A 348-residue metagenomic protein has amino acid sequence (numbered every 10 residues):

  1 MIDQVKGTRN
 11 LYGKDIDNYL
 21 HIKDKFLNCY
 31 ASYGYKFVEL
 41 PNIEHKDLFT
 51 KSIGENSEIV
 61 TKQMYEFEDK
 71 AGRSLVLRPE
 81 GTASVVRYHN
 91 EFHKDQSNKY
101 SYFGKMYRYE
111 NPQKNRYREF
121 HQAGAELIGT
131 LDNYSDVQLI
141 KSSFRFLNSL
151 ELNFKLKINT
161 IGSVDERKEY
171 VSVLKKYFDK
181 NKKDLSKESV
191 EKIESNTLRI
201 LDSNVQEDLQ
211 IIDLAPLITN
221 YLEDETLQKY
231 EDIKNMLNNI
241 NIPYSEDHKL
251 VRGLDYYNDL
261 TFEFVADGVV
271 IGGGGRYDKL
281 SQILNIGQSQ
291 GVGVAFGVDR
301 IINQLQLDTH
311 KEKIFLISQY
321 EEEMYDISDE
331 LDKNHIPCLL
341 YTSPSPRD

Functional and structural regions predicted by a protein language model:
M1-L339: TRNA-recognition modules of translation machinery and tRNA-sensing kinases, especially anticodon-binding
Y341-D348: Conserved small/polar residues in nucleotide/adenosyl-binding loops
